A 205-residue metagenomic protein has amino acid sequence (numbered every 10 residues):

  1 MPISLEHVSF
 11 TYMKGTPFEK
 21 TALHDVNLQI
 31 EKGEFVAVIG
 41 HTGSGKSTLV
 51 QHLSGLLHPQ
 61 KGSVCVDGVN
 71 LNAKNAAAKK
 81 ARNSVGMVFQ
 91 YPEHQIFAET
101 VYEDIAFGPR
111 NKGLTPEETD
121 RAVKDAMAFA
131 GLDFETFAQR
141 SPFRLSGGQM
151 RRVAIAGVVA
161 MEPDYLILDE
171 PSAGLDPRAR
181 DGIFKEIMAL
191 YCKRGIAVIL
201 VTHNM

Functional and structural regions predicted by a protein language model:
I39-H41: The feature captures the beta-strand-to-loop junction immediately N-terminal to the Walker
S54: Helix-to-loop junction immediately C-terminal to a conserved catalytic motif
S63-K80: ABC ATPase NBD Q-loop/coupling interface
S141-L145, Q149: Conserved ABC ATPase signature
I155-A156: Hydrophobic anchor residue at the start of the ABC signature
E162: Conserved catalytic motifs of ABC-family nucleotide-binding domains
L166-D169: Catalytic Walker B motif of ABC-type/P-loop ATPase nucleotide-binding domains
